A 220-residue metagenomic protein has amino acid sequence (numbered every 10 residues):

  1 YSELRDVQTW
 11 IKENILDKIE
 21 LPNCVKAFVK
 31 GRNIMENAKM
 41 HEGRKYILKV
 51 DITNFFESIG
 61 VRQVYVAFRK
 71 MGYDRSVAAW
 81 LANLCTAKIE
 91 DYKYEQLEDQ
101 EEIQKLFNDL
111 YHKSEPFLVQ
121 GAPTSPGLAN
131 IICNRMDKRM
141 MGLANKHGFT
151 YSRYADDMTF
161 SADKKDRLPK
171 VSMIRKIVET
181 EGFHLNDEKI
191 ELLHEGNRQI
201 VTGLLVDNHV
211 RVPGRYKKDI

Functional and structural regions predicted by a protein language model:
Y1: Polyanion/phosphate-binding surface patch
L4, Q8, L21, G31 (+5 more regions): Alpha-helix initiation and N-capping motif
L4-F56: Active-site-proximal segment of RNA-dependent polymerases
I11, S125, G203: A residue-level signal for conserved active-site and pocket-lining positions in enzyme catalytic cores
L21-M35, L143-T150, A155, Y216-I220: Short alpha-helical "patches" and their helix-cap loops
E42-Y154, T159-H194, R215: Conserved polymerase palm-domain catalytic core
L193-V201: Flexible glycine/acidic-rich beta-alpha junction loops that bind and position SAM and/or redox cofactors in anaerobic
I200-I220: Active-site and adjacent loop segments of nucleotide-processing enzymes that use two-metal-ion phosphate chemistry
